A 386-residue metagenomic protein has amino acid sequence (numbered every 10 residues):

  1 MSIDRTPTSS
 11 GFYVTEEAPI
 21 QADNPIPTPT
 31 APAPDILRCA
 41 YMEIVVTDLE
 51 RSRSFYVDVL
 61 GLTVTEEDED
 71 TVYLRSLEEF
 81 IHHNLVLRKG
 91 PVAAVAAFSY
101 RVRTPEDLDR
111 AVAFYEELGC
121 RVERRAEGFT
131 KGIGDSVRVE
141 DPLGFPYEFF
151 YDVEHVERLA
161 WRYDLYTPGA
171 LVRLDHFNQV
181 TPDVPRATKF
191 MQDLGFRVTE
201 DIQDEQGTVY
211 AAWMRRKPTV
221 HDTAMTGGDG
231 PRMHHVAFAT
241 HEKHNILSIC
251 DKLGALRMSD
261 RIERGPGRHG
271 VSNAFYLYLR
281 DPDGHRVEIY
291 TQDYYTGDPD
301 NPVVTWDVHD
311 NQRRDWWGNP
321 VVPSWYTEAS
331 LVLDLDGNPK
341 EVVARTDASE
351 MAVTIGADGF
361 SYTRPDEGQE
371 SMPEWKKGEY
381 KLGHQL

Functional and structural regions predicted by a protein language model:
S2-A31, E116-R173, V209-W213, M258-L386: Vicinal oxygen chelate
S2-I3, P34-L37, E43-I81, F129 (+2 more regions): Core segments of cupin and vicinal oxygen chelate
S10, P19-A22, L62-A96, F145-E154 (+3 more regions): Conserved short beta-strand elements that form part of the metal-binding/catalytic scaffold of enzyme active sites
T30-A33, K89, T167-P168, T226-G227: Short helix-capping and inter-helix turn/linker motifs at the boundaries of alpha-helical repeat units
P34-T47, N84-V86, V112-A113, G119-E127 (+4 more regions): Short N-terminal helix-initiation segments at or just after the protein's N-terminus
R38-T47, K89-Y115, D135-D141, V172-P182 (+2 more regions): Vicinal oxygen chelate
S52-V57, Y115, G144, A187-M191 (+3 more regions): Conserved active-site tyrosine of GNAT-family acetyltransferases
L60, E116-G119, G195, G254: Residue-level detector of secondary-structure transition/capping positions
